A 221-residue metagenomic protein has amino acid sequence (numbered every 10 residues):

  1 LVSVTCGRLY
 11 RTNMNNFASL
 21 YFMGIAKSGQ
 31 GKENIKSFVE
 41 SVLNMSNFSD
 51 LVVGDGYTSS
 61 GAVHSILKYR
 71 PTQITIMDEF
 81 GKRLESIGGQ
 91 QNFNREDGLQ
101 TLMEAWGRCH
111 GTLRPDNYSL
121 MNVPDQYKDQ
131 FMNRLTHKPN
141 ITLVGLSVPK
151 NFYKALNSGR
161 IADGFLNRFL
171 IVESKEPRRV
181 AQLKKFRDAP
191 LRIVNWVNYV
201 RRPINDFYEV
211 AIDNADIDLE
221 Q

Functional and structural regions predicted by a protein language model:
L1-Q221: Phosphate-handling catalytic cores of nucleic-acid transaction enzymes
